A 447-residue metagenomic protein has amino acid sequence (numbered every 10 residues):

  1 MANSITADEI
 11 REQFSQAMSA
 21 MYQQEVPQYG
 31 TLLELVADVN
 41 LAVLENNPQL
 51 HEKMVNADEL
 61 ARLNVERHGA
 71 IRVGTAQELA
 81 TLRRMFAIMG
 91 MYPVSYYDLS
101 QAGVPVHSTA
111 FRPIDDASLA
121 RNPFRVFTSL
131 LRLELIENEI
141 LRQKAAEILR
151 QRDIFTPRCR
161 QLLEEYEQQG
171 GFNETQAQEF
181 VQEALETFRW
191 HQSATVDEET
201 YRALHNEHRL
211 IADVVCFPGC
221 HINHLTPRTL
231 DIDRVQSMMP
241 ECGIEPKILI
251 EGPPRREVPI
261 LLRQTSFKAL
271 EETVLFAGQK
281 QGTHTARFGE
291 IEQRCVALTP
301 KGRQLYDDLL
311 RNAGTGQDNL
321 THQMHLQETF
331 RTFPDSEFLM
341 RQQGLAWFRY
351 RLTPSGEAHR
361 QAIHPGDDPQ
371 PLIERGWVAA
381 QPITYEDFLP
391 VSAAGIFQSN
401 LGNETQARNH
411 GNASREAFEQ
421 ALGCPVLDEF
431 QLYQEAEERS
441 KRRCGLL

Functional and structural regions predicted by a protein language model:
M1-L447: Extended, well-ordered protein cores
